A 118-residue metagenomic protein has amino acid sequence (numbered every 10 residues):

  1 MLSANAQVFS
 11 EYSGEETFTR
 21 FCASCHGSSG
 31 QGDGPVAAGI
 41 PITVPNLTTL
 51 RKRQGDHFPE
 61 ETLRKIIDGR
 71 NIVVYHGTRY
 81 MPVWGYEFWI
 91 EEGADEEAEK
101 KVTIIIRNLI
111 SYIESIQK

Functional and structural regions predicted by a protein language model:
M1-V8, I104, E114-K118: N-terminal export/targeting leaders of redox proteins
L2-T17, R53-G55: Electrostatic cytochrome c docking/interface patches
G14, F18-S28, M81, L109 (+1 more regions): The canonical Cys-X-X-Cys-His
Q31-G32: Short, non-ligating residues that shape and space the ligands of small metal-coordination modules and catalytic
P35-G39: Short cysteine/histidine-rich zinc-coordinating motifs and their immediately flanking basic loops
I40-K101, L109, I113: Extracytoplasmic electron-transfer domains, predominantly the class I c-type cytochrome c fold
